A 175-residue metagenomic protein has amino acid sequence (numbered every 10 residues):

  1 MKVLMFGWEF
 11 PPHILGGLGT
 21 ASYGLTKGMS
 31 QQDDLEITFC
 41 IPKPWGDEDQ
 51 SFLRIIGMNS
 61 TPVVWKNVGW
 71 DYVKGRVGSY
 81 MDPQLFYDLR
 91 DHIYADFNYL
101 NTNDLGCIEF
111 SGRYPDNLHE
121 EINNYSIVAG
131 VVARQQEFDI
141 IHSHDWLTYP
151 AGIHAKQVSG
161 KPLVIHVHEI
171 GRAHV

Functional and structural regions predicted by a protein language model:
V3, I140-H142, Y149, I153-H174: Active-site proximal beta-strand in glycosyltransferases
G7, T38-I41, H142: Short beta-strand segments
W8, P42, V167-I170: Histidine-centered beta-alpha loop that forms part of the nucleotide-sugar donor binding/catalytic region in diverse
E9-A21, D47-Q50: A short, glycine/small-residue-rich beta-strand->loop->alpha-helix junction that serves as a flexible
G19-S30: Short amphipathic alpha-helix
A21, P42, H144-D145: Replace "coordinates the UDP/GDP/TDP-sugar" with "coordinates nucleotide-activated sugar donors
D33-A133: A conserved catalytic-core segment of Leloir-type glycosyltransferases
Q136: Active-site charged/polar residues at nucleotide-handling catalytic sites that mediate phosphoryl, nucleotidyl
